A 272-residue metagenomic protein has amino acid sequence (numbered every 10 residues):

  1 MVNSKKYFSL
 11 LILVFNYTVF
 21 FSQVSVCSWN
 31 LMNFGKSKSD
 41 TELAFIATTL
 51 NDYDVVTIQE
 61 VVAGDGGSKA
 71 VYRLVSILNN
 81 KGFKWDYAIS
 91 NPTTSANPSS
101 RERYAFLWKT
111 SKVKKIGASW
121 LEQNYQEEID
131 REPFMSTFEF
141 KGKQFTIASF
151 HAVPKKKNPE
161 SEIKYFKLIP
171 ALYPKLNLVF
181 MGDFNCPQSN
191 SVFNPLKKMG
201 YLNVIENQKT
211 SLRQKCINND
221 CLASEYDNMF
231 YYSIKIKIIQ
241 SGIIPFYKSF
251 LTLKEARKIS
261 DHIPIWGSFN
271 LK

Functional and structural regions predicted by a protein language model:
V2-K5, F20-Y104, E160, K164 (+4 more regions): N-terminal, active-site-proximal structural segment of metallo-dependent hydrolase catalytic domains
S22-V26, T110-K114, E128-F150: Beta-strand-turn-beta hairpins that frame and shape the catalytic cleft of phosphate-ester-processing enzymes
L31-K36, V61-D65, P92-N97, S111-K114 (+6 more regions): Solvent-exposed loop/turn segments at secondary-structure junctions within structured extracellular/periplasmic domains
T57-Q59, A88-N91, V179-D183, V204-N207: Active-site neighborhood of phospho(di)ester-bond hydrolases with catalytic His/Asp-centered motifs
G64, A171-N177, C186-K272: Metal-dependent phosphoester-hydrolase catalytic domains
I77, P98-I116, L222-I239, F269: Conserved beta strand-loop-helix elements of the APE1-like EEP
F134, F138-M199, V204-I205: Extracytoplasmic, non-cytosolic globular domains
